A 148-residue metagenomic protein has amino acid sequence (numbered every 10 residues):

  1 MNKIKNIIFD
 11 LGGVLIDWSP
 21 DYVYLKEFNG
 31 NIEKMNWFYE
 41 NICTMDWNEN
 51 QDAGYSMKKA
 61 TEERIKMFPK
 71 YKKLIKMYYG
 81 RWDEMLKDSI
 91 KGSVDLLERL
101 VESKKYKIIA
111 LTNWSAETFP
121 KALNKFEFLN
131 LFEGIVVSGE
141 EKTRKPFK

Functional and structural regions predicted by a protein language model:
M1-C43: Active-site neighborhood of HAD-like aspartate-dependent phosphohydrolases
D10-G13, G54, L100, A110 (+1 more regions): Generic structural signal for small/hydrophobic residues in well-ordered secondary structure, especially within
V14-L15, P20-Y22, W114-T118, E141-T143: Short, solvent-exposed loop/turn segments at secondary-structure junctions
Y24, I42, T61-I65, Y78-D83 (+1 more regions): Hydrophobic alpha-helical core bundles mediating ligand binding, dimerization, or RNAP-core interactions
G30-N41, F68-G80: Short, surface-exposed acidic
N48-Y79: A metal-dependent, Asp-based hydrolase signature
K73-I109: Short, acidic loop-to-helix structural element flanking the phosphoryl-transfer center in phosphate-processing enzymes
A116-K148: Substrate-recognition "cap/lid" segment bordering the active-site pocket of phosphatases
